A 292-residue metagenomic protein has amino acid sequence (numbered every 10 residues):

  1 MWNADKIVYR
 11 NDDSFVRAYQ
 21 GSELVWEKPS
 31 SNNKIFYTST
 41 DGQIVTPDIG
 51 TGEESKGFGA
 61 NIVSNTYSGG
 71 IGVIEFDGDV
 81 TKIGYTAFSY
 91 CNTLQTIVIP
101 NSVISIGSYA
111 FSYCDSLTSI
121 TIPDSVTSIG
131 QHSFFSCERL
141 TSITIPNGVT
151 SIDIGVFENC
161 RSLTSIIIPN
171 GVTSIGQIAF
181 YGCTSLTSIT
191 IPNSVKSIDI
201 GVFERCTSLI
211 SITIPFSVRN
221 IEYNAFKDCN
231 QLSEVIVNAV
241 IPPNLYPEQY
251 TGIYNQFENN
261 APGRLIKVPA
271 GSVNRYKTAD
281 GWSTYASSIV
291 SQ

Functional and structural regions predicted by a protein language model:
M1-K6, S233-N255: Extracellular/surface-exposed low-complexity repeats and stalk/linker segments enriched in Gly/Pro and small polar
M1-S30: Enriched but not universal
S31-T93, P262: Negatively charged
N33, G69-T81, N92-S105, D115-S128 (+7 more regions): Structural signature of tandem-repeat unit edges
G84-A87, G107-S112, G130-F135, D153-E158 (+4 more regions): Consensus positions within tandem repeat domains that build extended binding/scaffold surfaces
A279-T284: Helix-loop-beta element that forms the nucleotide-linked donor phosphate-binding surface in glycosyltransferases
